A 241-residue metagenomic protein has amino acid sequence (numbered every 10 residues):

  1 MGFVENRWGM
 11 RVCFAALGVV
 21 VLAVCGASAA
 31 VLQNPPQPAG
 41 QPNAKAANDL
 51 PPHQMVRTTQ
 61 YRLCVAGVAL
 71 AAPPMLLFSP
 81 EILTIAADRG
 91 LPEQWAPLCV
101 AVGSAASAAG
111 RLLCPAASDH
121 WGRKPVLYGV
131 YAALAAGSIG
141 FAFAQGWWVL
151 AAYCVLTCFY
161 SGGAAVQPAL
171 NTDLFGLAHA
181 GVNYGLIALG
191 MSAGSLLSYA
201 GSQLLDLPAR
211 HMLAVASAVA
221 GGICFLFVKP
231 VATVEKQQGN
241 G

Functional and structural regions predicted by a protein language model:
M1-P36: Helix-loop-helix hairpin linking two adjacent transmembrane segments in secondary transporters
G26-L32, V215-G241: Multi-pass alpha-helical transporter architecture, strongest for 12-TM Major Facilitator/SLC carriers used
Q33-L50, V234-G239: Flexible cytoplasmic inter-helical loops of multi-pass small-molecule transporters
V56-A116: Extracytoplasmic gate region of multi-pass secondary transporters
A69, W148-G162: Hydrophobic core of transmembrane alpha-helices in multi-pass small-molecule transporters, especially MFS/SLC-type
P125-G140: Structural signature of the two symmetry-related core transmembrane helices
G162-F175: Intracellular juxtamembrane helix-capping segments at the cytosolic ends of symmetry-related transmembrane helices
L174-D206: A late C-terminal transmembrane helix in Major Facilitator Superfamily
